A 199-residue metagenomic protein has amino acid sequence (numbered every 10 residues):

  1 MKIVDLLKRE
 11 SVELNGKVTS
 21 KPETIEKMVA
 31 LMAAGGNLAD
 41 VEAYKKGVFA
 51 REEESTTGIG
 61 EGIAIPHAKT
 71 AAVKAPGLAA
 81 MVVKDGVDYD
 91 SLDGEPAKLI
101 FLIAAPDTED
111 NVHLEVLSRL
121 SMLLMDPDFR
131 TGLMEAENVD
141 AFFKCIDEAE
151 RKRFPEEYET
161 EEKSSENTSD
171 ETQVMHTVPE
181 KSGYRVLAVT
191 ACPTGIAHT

Functional and structural regions predicted by a protein language model:
M1-A191: Cytosolic covalent-transfer regions centered on His/Cys nucleophiles that carry phosphoryl or persulfide groups
T194-T199: Short, charged N-terminal beta->alpha structural module
